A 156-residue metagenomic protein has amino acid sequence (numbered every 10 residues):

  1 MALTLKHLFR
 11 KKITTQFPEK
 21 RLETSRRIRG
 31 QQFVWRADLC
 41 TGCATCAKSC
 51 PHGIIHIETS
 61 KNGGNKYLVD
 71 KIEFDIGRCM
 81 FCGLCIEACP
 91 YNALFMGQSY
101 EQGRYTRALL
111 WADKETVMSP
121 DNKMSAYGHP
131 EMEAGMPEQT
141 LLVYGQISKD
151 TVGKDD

Functional and structural regions predicted by a protein language model:
M1-I13: A transmembrane-helix-recognition feature enriched in membrane-embedded lipid enzymes and envelope glyco-/phospholipid
E19-K48, I54-L84, A93, G97-D113: Ferredoxin-like iron-sulfur electron-transfer modules
I76-G77, L84-D156: Flanking helices and flexible, charged tails adjoining ferredoxin-like Fe-S electron-transfer domains in multi-subunit
